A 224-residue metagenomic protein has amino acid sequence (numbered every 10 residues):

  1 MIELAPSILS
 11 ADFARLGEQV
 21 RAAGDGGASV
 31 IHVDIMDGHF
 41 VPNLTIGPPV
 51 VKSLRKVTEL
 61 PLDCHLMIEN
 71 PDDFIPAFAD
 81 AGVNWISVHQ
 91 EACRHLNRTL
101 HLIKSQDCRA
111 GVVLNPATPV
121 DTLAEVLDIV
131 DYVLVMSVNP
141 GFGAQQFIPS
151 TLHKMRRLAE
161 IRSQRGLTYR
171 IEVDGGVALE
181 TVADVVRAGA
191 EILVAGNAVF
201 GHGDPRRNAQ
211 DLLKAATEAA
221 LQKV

Functional and structural regions predicted by a protein language model:
M1-S87, E91-H95, L102, R109-A110 (+6 more regions): Conserved N-terminal beta1-alpha1 strand-loop-helix module at the mouth
I2, P140-G141: A short, mixed-charge helix-start or loop-turn motif at secondary-structure junctions
T58, Q106, R165-L167: Helix C-cap/helix->beta junction micro-motif
V83-E91, V186-A195: Short, electropositive alpha-helical surface patch
V113-A117: Short gly/ser/thr-rich secondary-structure transition/capping motifs
T118-T122: A short, acidic/glycine-rich surface segment
V138-N139, Q146-I192, A198: Active-site/ligand-binding-proximal alpha/beta "capping" segment
